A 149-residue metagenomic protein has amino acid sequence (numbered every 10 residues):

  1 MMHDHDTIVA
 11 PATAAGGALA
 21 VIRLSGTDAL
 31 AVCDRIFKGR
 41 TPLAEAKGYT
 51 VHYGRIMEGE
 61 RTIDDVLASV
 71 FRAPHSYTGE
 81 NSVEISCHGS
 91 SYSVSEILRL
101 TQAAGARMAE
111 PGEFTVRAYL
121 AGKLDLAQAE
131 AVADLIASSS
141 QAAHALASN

Functional and structural regions predicted by a protein language model:
M1-N149: A glycine-rich (often HGG/GG-containing) alpha/beta subdomain
